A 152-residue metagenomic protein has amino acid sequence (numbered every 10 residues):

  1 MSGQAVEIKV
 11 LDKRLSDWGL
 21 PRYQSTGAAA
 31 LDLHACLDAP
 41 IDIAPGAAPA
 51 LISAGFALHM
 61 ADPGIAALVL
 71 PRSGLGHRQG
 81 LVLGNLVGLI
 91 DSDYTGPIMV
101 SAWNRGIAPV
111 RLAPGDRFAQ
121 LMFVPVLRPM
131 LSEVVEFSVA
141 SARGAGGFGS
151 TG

Functional and structural regions predicted by a protein language model:
M1-G152: DUTPase catalytic domain/fold
